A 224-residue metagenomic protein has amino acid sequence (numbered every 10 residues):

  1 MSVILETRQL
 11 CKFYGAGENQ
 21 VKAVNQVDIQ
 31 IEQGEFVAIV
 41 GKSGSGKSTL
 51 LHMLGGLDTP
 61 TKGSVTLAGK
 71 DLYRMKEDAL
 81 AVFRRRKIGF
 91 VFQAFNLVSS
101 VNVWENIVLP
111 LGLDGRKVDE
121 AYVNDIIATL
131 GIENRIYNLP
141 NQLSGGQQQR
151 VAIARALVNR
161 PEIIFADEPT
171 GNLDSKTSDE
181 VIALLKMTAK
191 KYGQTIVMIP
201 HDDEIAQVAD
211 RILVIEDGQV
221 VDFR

Functional and structural regions predicted by a protein language model:
I4-I215: ABC family nucleotide-binding domain
I212-R224: H-loop (His-switch) and adjacent beta-strand-loop-beta switch element of ABC-type ATPase nucleotide-binding domains
